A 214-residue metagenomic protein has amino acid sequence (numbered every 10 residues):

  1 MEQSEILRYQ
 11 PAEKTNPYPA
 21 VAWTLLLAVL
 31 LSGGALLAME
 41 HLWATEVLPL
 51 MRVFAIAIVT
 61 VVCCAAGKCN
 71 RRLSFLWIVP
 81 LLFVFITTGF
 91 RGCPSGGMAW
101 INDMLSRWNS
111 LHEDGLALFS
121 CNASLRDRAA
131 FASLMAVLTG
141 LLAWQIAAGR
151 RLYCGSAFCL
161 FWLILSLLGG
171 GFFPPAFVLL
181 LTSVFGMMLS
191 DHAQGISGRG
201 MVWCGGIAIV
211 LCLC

Functional and structural regions predicted by a protein language model:
M1-C214: Helix-boundary/low-complexity linker signature
